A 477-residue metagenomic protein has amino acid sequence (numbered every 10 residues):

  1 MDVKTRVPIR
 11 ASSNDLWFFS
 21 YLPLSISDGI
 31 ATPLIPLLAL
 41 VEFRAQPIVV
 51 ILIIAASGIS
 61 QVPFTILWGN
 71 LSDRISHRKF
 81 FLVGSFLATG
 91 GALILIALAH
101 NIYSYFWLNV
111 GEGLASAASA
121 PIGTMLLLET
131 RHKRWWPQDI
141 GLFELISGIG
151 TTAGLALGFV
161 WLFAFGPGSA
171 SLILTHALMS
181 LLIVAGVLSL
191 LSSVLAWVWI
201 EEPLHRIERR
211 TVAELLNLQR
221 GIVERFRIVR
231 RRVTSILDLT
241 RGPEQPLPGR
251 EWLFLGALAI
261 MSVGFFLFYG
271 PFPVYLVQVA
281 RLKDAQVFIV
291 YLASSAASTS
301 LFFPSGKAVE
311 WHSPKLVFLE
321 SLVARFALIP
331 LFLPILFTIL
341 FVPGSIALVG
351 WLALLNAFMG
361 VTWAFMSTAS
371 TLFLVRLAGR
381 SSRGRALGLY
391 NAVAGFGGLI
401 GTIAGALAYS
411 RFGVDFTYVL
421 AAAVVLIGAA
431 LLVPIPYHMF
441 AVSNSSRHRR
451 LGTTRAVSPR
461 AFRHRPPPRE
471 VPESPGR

Functional and structural regions predicted by a protein language model:
M1-A11, E202-L255, L451-R465: Juxtamembrane intracellular "pre-TM" segments in multi-pass secondary transporters
K4-G58, R250-V290: Helix-loop boundary and gating motifs at the non-cytosolic
F64-H77, L301-P314, Y409: Helix-to-loop junctions at the C-terminal end of transmembrane segments in multipass secondary transporters
F80-I94, L316-F332: Structural signature of the two symmetry-related core transmembrane helices
V110-S147: Cytoplasmic helix-loop-helix junction between adjacent transmembrane helices in 12-TM secondary transporters
A118-R131, A364-A378: Intracellular juxtamembrane helix-capping segments at the cytosolic ends of symmetry-related transmembrane helices
G141-F159, N391-G401: Glycine-rich segments within core transmembrane alpha-helices of 12-TM secondary carriers
G158, G186-R209, E224-R227, L431-P436: C-terminal membrane-cytosol helix-exit motif in multi-pass small-molecule transporters
